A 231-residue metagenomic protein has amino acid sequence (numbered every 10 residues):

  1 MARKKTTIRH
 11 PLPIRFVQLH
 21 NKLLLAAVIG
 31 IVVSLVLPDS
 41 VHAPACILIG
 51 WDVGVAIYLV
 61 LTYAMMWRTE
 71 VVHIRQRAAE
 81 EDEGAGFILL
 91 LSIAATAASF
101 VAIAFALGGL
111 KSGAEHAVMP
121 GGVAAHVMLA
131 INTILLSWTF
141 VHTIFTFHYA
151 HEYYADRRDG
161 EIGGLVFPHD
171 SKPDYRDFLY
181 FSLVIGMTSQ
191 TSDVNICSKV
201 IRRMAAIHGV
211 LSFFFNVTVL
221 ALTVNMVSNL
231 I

Functional and structural regions predicted by a protein language model:
F16-P38, A97: The first (N-terminal) embedded transmembrane alpha-helix
A26-G30, L89-F105, N132, Y180-V184 (+1 more regions): Hydrophobic alpha-helical transmembrane segments of multi-pass integral membrane proteins
H42-V60: Loop-to-helix transition at the N-terminal end of transmembrane alpha-helices
Y58-V71, T143-D156: Membrane-water interface of transmembrane alpha-helices
Y63-E81, A104-H116: Membrane-helix interface/capping segments
I74-A94: Juxtamembrane helix-capping/reentrant segments at transmembrane boundaries
H151-S198: Membrane-proximal soluble regions of multi-pass membrane proteins
D177, F181-V184, I196-I231: Pore domain of cation channels
